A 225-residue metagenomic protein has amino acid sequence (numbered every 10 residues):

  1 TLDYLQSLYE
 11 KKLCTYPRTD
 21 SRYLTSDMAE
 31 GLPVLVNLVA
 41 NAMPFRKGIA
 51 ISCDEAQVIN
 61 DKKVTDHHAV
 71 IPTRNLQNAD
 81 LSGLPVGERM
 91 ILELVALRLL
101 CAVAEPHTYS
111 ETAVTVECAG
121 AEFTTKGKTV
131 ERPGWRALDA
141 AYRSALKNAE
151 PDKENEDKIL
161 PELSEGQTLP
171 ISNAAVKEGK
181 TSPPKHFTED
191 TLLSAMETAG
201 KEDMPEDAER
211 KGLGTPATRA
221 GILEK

Functional and structural regions predicted by a protein language model:
T1-K225: Core catalytic DNA strand-manipulation module of type IA topoisomerases
